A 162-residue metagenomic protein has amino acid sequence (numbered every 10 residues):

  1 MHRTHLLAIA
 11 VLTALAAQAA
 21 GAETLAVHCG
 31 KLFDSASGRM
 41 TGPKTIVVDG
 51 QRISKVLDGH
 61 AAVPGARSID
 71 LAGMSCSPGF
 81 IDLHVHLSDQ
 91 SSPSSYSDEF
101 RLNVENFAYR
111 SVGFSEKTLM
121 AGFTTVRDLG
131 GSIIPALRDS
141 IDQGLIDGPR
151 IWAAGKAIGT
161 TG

Functional and structural regions predicted by a protein language model:
M1-A8: Bacterial N-terminal signal peptides that target proteins for export
A16-A17: N-terminal signal peptide c-region/cleavage motif recognized by signal peptidases
V27-H28, G42, D128: Short, solvent-exposed loop/turn segments enriched in Ser/Thr/Gly
L32, A36-S77: Histidine-rich, glycine-flanked metal-binding segment
P64, G79-F80, T160-G162: Short, charged, surface-exposed secondary-structure boundary motifs
M74-I141: Metal-associated gating/positioning segment near the N- to mid-region
L145-G162: Metal-coordinating catalytic core of metallo-dependent amide/deamination hydrolases
